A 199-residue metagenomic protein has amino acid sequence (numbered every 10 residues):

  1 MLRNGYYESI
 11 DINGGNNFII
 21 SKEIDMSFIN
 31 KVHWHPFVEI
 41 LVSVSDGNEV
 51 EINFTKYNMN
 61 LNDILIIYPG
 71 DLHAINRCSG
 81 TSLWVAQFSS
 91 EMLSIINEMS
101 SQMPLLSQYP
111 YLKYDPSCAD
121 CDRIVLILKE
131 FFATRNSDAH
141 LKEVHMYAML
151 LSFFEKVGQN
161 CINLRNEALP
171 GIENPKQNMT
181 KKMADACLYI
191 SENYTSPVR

Functional and structural regions predicted by a protein language model:
M1-N60, R77, E98-L112: Generic protein-terminus/edge-of-domain signal
E39-V42, R123-E130, M149, F153-K156: Amphipathic, well-ordered alpha-helical segments in soluble domains
N48, H73, S196: Glycine-centered loop/turn positions within well-structured domains that cap or flank conserved ligand/cofactor-binding
M59-L72: Conserved metal-binding segment of the jelly-roll/cupin
G70-E98: Ligand-binding loop in jelly-roll beta-barrel domains
S101-P104, E130-T134: DNA-contacting interfaces and partner/effector-binding or oligomerization modules in DNA-centric proteins
L112-D120, R135-M146, E155-E192, S196-P197: Short, Lys/Arg-enriched, Trp-marked, Pro/Gly-tolerant hinge/linker segments that flank
